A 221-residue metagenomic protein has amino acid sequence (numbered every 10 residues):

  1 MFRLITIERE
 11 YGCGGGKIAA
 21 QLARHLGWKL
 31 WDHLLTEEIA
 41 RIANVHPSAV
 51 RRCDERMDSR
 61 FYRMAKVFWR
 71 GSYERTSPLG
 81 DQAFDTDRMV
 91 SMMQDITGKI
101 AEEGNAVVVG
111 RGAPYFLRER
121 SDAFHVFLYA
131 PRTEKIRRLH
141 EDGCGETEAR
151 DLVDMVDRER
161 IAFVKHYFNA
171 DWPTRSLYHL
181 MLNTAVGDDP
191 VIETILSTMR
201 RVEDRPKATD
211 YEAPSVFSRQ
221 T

Functional and structural regions predicted by a protein language model:
M1-R9, G104: Pre-Walker A (Motif I) flank of P-loop NTPase domains
T6-L22: Glycine-rich phosphate-binding P-loop
K29-A40: Short beta-strand-centered segment that lines the nucleotide-binding/catalytic pocket of NTP-utilizing
A40-N105: ATP-dependent small-molecule kinase phosphotransfer cores that center on conserved nucleotide phosphate-binding segments
D58-R70, E146-D189: Small-molecule kinase domains that catalyze NTP-dependent phosphoryl transfer to phosphate-bearing small molecules
Q94-G98, N169-T221: NTP-dependent small-molecule kinase module
G110-P114: Short, polar loop motifs at secondary-structure junctions
E119-V156: Conserved phosphate-donor/acceptor-positioning beta-strand/loop module used by diverse small-molecule
